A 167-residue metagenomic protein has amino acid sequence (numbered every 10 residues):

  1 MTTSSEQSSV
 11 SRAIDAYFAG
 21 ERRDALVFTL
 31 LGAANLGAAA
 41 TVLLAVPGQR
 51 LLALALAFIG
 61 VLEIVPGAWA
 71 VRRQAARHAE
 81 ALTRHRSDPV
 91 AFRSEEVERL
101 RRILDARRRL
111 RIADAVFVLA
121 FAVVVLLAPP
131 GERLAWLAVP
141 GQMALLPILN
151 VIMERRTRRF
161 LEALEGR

Functional and structural regions predicted by a protein language model:
M1-V42, I103, V151-R167: Cytosolic-side membrane-entry/anchor segment at the start of a transmembrane helix
V10-I14, H85-R107: Short membrane-interface loop/juxtamembrane segments of multi-pass integral membrane proteins
D15-V65, L110-P130, A138: Long, highly hydrophobic alpha-helical transmembrane signal-anchor segments
R22-L31, V71-A75, G141-L149: Extended, charge-rich alpha-helical interface modules
A68-S87, I152, R156: Membrane-water interface of transmembrane alpha-helices
H85-E96, A113-L126, R167: Alpha-helical membrane-embedding segments and immediately adjacent membrane-interface amphipathic helices
L126-R167: C-terminal membrane-adjacent module
